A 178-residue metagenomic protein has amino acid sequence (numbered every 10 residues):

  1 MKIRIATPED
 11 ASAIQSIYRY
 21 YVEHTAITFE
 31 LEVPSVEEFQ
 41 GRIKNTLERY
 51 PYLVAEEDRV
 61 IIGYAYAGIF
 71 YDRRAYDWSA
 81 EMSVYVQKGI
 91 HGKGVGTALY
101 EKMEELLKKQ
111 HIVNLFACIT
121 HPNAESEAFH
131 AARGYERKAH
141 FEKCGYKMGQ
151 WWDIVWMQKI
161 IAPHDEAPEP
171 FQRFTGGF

Functional and structural regions predicted by a protein language model:
K2-I14: A short beta-loop-alpha structural element at the N-terminal edge of CoA-dependent acyl/N-acetyltransferase catalytic
Q15-R42: Conserved GNAT-fold acetyl-CoA-binding loop/helix
P34-G89, Y100-E101, I160-I161: Acetyl-CoA-dependent GNAT
V60-G63, E125, W151: Glycine-rich acetyl-CoA-binding "A-motif" of GNAT/NAT acetyltransferases
H91, A117-E127: Conserved beta-strand-loop-alpha-helix junction that forms the acyl-donor binding cleft
G92-E105, A128-A132: Conserved acetyl-CoA-binding loop-helix of GNAT-fold acetyltransferases
L107-I119: Conserved GNAT acetyl-CoA-binding A-motif
F116-I119, E136-D153, A162-P163, P168: Conserved catalytic-core motifs of GNAT/GCN5-like acyltransferases
